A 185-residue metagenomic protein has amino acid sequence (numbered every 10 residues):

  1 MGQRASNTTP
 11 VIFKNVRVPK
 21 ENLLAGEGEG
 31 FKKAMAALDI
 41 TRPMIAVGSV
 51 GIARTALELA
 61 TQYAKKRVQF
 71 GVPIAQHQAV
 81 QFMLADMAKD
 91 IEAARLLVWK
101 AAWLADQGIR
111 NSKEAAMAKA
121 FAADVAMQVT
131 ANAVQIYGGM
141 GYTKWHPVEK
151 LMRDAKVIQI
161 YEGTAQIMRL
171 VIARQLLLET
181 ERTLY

Functional and structural regions predicted by a protein language model:
M1-P10: FAD-binding subdomain of flavoenzyme oxidoreductases
Q3, K20-E21: A short local loop/turn or secondary-structure capping micro-motif enriched for an aromatic residue
P10-N15, K20, G26-E29, M35-Y185: Alpha-helical interface subdomain recognition
